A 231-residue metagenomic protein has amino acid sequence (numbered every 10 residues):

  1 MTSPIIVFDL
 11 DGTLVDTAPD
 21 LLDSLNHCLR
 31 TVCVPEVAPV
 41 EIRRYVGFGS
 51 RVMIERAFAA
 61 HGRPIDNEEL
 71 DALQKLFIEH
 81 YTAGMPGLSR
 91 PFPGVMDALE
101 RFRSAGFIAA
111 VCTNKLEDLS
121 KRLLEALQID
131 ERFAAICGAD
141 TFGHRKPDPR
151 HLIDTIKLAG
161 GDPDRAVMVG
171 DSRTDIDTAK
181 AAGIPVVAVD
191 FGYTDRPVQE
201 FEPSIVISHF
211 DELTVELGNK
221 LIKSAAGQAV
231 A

Functional and structural regions predicted by a protein language model:
M1-P4, V40, R103, E117 (+1 more regions): Asp-based, Mg2+/Mn2+-dependent phosphohydrolase catalytic module
M1-R44: Active-site neighborhood of HAD-like aspartate-dependent phosphohydrolases
T2, T82-V111, E117-K121, K146-P149: Short, acidic loop-to-helix structural element flanking the phosphoryl-transfer center in phosphate-processing enzymes
V7, L14, P91, A109-C112 (+3 more regions): Conserved SAM-binding loop
L22, N26, G47, R51-E55 (+4 more regions): An amphipathic alpha-helix signature
T31-H61, N67, P93: Alpha-helical substrate-recognition element adjacent to the catalytic core
P35, I108, P185: Residue-level detector of anion-binding/catalytic polar loops
A59-D97: Metal-dependent phosphoesterase signature
